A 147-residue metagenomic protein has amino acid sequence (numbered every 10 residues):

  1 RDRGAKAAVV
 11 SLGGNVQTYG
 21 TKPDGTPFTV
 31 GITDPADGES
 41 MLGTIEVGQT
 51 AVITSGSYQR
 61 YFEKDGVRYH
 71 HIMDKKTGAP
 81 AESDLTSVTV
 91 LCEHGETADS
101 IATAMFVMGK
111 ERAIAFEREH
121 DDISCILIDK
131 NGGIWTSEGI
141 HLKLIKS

Functional and structural regions predicted by a protein language model:
R1-S147: Mature catalytic core of soluble alpha/beta enzymes
